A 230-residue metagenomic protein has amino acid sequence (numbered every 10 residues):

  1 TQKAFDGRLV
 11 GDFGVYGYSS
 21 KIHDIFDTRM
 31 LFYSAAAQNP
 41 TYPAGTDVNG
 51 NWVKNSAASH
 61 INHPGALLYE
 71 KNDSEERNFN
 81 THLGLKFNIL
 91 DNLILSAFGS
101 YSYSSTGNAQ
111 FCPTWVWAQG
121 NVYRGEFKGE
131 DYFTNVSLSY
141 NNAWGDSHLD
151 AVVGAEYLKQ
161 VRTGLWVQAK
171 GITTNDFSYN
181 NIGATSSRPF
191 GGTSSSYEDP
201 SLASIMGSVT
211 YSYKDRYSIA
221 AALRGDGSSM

Functional and structural regions predicted by a protein language model:
T1-K3, T81-F87, V136-Y140, G207-Y213: Residues on the lipid-exposed face of transmembrane beta-strands in outer-membrane beta-barrel proteins
A4-N78, S96-S204, M230: Surface-exposed loop/interface segments of Gram-negative outer-membrane beta-barrel transport/assembly proteins
N92: Active-site and adjacent substrate-binding regions of carbohydrate-active enzymes
N175, P200, V209, K214-D215: Active-site-adjacent "gating/activation" loops or surface patches in catalytic cores
I219-S228: Transmembrane beta-strand segments that form the barrel wall of outer-membrane beta-barrel proteins
